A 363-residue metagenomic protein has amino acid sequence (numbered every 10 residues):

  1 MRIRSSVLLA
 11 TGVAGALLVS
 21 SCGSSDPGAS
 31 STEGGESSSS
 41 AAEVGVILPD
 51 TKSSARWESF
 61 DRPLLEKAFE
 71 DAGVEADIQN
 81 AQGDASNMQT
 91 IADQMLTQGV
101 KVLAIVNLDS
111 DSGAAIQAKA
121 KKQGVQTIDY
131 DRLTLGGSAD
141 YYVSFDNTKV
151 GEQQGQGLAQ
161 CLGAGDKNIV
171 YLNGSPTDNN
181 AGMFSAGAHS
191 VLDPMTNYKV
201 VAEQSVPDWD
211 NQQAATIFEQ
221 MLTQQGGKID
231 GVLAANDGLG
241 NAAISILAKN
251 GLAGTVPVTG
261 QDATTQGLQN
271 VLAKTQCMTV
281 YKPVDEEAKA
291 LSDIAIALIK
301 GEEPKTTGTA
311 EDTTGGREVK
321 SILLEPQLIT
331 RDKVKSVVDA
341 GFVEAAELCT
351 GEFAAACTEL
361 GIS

Functional and structural regions predicted by a protein language model:
R2-T11, G15-S363: A residue-level marker of the well-folded mature domains of exported/periplasmic proteins
